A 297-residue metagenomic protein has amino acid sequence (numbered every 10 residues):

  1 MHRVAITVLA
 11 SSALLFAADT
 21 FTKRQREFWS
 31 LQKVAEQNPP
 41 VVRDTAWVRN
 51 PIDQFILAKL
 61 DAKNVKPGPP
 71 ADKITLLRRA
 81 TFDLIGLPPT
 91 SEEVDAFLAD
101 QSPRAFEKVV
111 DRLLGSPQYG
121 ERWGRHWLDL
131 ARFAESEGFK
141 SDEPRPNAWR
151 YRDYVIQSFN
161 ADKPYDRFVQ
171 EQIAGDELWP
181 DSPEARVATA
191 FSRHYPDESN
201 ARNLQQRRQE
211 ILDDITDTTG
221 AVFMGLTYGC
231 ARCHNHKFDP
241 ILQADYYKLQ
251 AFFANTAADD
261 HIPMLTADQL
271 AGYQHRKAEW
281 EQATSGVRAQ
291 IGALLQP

Functional and structural regions predicted by a protein language model:
M1-V8: Bacterial N-terminal signal peptides that target proteins for export
V8-A17: Hydrophobic h-region of N-terminal signal peptides that target proteins for export in Gram-negative bacteria
A18-H275: Short, structured secondary-structure elements that scaffold catalytic or ligand/cofactor-binding regions
Q269-P297: Long, non-membrane, amphipathic alpha-helices that form coiled-coils
